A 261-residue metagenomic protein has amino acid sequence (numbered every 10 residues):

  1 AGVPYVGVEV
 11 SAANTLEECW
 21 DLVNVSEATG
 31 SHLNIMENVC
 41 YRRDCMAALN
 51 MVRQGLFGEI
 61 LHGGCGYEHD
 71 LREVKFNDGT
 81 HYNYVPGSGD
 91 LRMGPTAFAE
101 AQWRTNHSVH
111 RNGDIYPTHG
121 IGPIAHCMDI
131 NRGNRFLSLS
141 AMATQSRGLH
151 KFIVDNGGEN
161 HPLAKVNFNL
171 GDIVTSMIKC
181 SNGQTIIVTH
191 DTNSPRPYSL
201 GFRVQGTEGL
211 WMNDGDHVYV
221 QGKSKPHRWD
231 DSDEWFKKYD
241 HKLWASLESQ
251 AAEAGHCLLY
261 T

Functional and structural regions predicted by a protein language model:
A1-Y41, G55: Beta-strand-loop-alpha-helix segment that lines the small-molecule cofactor/substrate pocket of alpha/beta enzymes
A28-N34, V39-N167, L210: Predominantly a Rossmann-like dinucleotide-binding segment in NAD(P)-dependent oxidoreductases
K165-I178, T185-I187: Short N-terminal edge-element motif at the start of the domain
N182-Q184, T207-L210: Short acidic/polar mixed-charge low-complexity motifs
V188-S199: Glycine-rich phosphate/pyrophosphate-binding beta-alpha loops
G255-H256: A conserved mid-domain beta-alpha-beta active-site/ligand-binding segment of alpha/beta enzyme cores
Y260-T261: Conserved small/polar residues in nucleotide/adenosyl-binding loops
